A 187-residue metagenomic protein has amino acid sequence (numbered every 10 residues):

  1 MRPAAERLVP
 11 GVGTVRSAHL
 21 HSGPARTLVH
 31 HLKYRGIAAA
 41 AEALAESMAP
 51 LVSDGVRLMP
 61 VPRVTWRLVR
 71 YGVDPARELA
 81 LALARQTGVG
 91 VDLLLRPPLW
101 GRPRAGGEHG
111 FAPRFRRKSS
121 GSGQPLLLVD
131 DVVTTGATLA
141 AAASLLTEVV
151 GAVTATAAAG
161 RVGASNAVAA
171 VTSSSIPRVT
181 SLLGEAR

Functional and structural regions predicted by a protein language model:
M1-R187: Glycine-rich phosphate/pyrophosphate-handling loop used in enzymes and phosphotransfer proteins
